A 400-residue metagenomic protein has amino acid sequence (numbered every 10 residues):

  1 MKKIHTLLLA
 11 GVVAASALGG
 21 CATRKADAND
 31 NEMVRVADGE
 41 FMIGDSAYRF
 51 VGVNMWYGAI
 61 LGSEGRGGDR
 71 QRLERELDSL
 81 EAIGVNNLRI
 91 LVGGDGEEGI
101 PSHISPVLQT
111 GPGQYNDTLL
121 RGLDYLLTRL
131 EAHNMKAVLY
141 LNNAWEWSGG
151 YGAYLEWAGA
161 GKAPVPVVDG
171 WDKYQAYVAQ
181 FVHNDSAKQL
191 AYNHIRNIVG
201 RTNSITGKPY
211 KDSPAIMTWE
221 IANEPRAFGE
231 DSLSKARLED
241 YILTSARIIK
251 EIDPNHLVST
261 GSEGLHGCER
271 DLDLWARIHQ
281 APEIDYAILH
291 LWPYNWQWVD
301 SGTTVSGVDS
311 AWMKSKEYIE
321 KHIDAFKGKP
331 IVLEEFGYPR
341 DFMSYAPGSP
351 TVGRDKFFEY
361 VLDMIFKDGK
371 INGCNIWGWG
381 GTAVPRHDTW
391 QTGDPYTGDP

Functional and structural regions predicted by a protein language model:
M1-L8: Bacterial N-terminal signal peptides that target proteins for export
L8-L9, D30: Generic short amphipathic/hydrophobic targeting helices enriched at N-termini, encompassing Sec-type signal peptides
V13-A15: Sec-dependent N-terminal signal peptides of Gram-positive bacterial secreted proteins and lipoproteins
A17-G20: C-terminal motif of bacterial Sec signal peptides marking the signal peptidase cleavage site
A22-D30: Bacterial Sec signal peptide processing site at the extreme N-terminus
D30-V299, V305-P330, F336-K356, Y360-I365 (+1 more regions): Active-site mouth of glycoside hydrolases
